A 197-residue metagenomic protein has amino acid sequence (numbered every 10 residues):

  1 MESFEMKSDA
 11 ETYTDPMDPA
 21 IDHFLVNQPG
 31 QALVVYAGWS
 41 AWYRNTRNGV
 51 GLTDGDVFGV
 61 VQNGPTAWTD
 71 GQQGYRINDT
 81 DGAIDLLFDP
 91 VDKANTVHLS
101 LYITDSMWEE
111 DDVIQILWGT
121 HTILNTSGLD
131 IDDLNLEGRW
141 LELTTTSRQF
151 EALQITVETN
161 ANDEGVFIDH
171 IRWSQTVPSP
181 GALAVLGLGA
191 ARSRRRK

Functional and structural regions predicted by a protein language model:
M1-D54: Extracellular carbohydrate-recognition regions
Q31-L87: Surface-exposed, low-complexity/disordered Ser/Thr/Gly/Pro/Asn-rich loops and linkers
V91-S100, Q149-F150: Extended extracellular/luminal ectodomain segments enriched in beta-structured repeat modules
D92-A94, I103-D112, N162-E164: Extended, low-complexity, turn-rich repeat/linker tracts enriched in Gly/Pro/Ser/Thr and Asp/Glu that occur
H121-R148: Extracellular carbohydrate recognition and processing domains and analogous Trp-centered ligand-binding platforms
T159-Q175: Extracellular carbohydrate recognition
I171-V185: Short, threonine-centered small-residue motifs that mark membrane-proximal processing/anchoring sites and TM-junction
G181-K197: C-terminal cell-surface anchoring/sorting signal
